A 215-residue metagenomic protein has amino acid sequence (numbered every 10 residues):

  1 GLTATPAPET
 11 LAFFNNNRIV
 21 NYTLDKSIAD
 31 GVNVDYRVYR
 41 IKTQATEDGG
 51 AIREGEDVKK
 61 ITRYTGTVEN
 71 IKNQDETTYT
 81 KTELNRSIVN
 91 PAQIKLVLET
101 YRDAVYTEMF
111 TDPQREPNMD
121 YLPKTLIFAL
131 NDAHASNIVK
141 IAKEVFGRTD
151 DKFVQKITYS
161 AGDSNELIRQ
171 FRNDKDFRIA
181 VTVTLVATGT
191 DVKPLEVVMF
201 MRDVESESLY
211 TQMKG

Functional and structural regions predicted by a protein language model:
T5-E9, A29, K42-E47, D132-A133 (+3 more regions): Conserved nucleotide-binding/hydrolysis micro-motifs of P-loop NTPases
A7-F13, Y36, T46-A51, S136-N137 (+2 more regions): Switch/connector loops and helix/strand junctions flanking conserved nucleotide-binding motifs in nucleotide-processing
L11-L122: Interdomain helical connector at the RecA1-RecA2 junction of SF1/SF2 helicase-like NTPases
F13, T23, S27, V97 (+4 more regions): Alpha-helical scaffold elements adjacent to nucleotide-binding pockets in ATP/GTP-utilizing enzyme cores
N17, D30-Y36, L122, T149-F153 (+2 more regions): Short glycine-/polar-rich loops that comprise or flank the Walker A/P-loop and associated switch/sensor motifs
Y121-N131: Conserved RecA-like ASCE P-loop NTPase motor core of nucleic-acid helicases/translocases
K124-L126, S136-N137, A142, F146-T188 (+1 more regions): Conserved helicase ATPase core of P-loop NTP-dependent helicases/translocases
R178-K214: A short beta-strand element within the Helicase C-terminal
